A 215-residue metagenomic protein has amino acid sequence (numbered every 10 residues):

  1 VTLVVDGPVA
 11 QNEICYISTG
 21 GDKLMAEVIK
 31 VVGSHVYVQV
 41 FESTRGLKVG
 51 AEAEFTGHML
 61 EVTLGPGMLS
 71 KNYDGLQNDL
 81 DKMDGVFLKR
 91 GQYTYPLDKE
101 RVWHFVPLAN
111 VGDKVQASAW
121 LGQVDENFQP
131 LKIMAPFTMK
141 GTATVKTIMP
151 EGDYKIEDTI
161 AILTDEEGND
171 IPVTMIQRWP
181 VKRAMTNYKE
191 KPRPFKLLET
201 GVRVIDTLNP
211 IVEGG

Functional and structural regions predicted by a protein language model:
V1-K82, V86-K89: N-terminal accessory targeting/assembly segments
V4-V9, F41-G46, E61, L69 (+4 more regions): Short, surface-exposed secondary-structure edge patches
V5, T19, T56-G57, L76 (+4 more regions): Conserved "cap/hinge" positions at secondary-structure junctions
D6-P8, G20, V31, S43 (+6 more regions): Generic structural motif
E42, G57-M59, R101, F128 (+1 more regions): Short, well-ordered turn and helix-capping elements at secondary-structure junctions
M83-E126, L131-T138, A143-V145, K155-G215: P-loop NTPase nucleotide-binding/switch module
